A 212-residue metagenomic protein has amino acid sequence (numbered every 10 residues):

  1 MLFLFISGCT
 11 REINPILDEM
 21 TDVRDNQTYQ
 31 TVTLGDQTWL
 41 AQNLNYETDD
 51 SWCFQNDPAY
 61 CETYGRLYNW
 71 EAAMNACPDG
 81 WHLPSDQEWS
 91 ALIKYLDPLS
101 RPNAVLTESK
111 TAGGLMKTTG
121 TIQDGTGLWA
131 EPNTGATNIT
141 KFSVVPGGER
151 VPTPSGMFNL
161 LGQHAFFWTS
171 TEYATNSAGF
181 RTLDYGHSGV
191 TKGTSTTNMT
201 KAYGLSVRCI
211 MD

Functional and structural regions predicted by a protein language model:
M1-L2: Sec-dependent signal peptide recognition, specifically the positively charged N-region followed immediately by
I6-G8: C-terminal motif of bacterial Sec signal peptides marking the signal peptidase cleavage site
R11-D212: Conserved positions within compact, well-structured domain cores
